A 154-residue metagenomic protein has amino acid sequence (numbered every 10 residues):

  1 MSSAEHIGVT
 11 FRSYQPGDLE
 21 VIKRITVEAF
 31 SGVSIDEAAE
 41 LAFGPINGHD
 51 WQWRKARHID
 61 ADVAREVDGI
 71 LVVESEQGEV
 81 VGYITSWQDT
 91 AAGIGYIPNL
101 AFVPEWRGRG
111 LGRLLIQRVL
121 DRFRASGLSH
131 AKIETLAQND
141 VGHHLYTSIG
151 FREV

Functional and structural regions predicted by a protein language model:
M1-G8: Acyl-donor-binding surface of acyltransferase catalytic domains
I7, S13-G17, R24-N99, V103-E105 (+2 more regions): Acetyl-CoA-dependent GNAT
I25, S126, S148-I149: Structural motif
R107, I133-H143: Conserved beta-strand-loop-alpha-helix junction that forms the acyl-donor binding cleft
G110: Conserved G/P- and acidic residue-centered "switch" motifs that form tight phosphate/ATP-binding loops in soluble
R113: Residues forming the Rossmann-fold NAD(P)(H) cofactor-binding site
F123-E134: Conserved GNAT acetyl-CoA-binding A-motif
K132-T135, T147, R152-V154: Conserved catalytic-core motifs of GNAT/GCN5-like acyltransferases
